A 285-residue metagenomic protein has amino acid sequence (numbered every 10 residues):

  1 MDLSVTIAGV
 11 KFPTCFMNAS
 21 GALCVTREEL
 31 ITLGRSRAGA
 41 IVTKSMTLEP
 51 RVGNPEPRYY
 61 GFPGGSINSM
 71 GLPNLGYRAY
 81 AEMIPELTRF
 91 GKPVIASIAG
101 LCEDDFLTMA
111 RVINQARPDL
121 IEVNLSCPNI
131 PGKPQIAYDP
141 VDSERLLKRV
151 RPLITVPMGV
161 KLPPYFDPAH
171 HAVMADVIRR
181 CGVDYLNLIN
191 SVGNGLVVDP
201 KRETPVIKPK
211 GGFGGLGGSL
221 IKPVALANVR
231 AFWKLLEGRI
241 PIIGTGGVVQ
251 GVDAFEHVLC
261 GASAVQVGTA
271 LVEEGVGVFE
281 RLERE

Functional and structural regions predicted by a protein language model:
M1-V94, A99-L101, R281-L282: N-terminal capping/small domains of soluble enzymes
K11-M17, F90-A96, L153-P164, K234-T245: Short beta-strand/loop segments at the ligand-binding rim of alpha/beta enzyme cores
N18, I41, Y80, A96 (+5 more regions): Conserved, mostly hydrophobic/aromatic
R27-L33, D104-Q115, F166-C181, F232-G238 (+1 more regions): Catalytic cores of alpha/beta
T43-L48, E122-N129, Y185-G195, G247-V248 (+1 more regions): Glycine-rich phosphate-binding active-site loops on the catalytic face of alpha/beta enzymes
R51-G64, L196-F213, V258, T269-E285: C-terminal helical cap(s) of enzyme catalytic domains, especially alpha/beta-barrels
G65-S69, N74, P128-V141, M174 (+1 more regions): Glycine/Thr-rich beta-alpha phosphate-binding loop at enzyme active sites
I98-V156, L162, H171-N190, P200 (+1 more regions): Conserved alpha/beta-domain cores
